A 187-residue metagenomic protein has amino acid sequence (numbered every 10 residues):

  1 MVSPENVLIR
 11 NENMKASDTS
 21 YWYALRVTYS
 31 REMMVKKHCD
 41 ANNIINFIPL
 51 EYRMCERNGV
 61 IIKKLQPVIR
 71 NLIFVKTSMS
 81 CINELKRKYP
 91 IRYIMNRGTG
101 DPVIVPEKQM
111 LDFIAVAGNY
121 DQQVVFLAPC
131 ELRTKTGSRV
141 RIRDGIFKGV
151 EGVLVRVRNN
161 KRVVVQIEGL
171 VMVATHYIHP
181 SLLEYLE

Functional and structural regions predicted by a protein language model:
M1-T136, L154, K161-E187: Acidic-enriched and Gly/Ser
T134-T136, R143-V150: Short coil-to-beta-strand transition motifs
G149-V157: Short beta-strand-centered aromatic/proline hotspots
